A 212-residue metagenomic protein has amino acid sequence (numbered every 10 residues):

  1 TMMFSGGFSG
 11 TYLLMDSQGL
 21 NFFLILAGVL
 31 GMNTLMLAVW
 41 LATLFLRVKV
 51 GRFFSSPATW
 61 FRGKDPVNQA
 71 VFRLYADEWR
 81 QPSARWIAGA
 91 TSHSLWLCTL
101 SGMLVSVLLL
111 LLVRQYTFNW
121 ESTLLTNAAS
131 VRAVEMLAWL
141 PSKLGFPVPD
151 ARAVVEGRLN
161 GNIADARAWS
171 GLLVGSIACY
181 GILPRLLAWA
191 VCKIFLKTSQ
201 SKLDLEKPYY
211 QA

Functional and structural regions predicted by a protein language model:
T1, F72-L104, N160-Y180: Loop-to-transmembrane boundary segments
T1-N21, V48-R85: The feature captures two recurrent sequence modes
M2-N21, G102-E121, L183, A188-K193: Juxtamembrane "helix exit" motif at the C-terminal ends of alpha-helical transmembrane segments in multi-pass membrane
M2-W40, R85-G89, H93-T99: Long, highly hydrophobic alpha-helical transmembrane signal-anchor segments
L24-S55, L100-R114: Hydrophobic alpha-helical membrane-embedded segments
G51-E78, W120-L140, K197-Q211: Juxtamembrane inter-helical linkers in multi-pass membrane proteins
Y116-A164: Membrane-interfacial helical/loop segments at transmembrane boundaries in membrane proteins
I177-A212: Hydrophobic alpha-helical transmembrane segments of integral membrane proteins
